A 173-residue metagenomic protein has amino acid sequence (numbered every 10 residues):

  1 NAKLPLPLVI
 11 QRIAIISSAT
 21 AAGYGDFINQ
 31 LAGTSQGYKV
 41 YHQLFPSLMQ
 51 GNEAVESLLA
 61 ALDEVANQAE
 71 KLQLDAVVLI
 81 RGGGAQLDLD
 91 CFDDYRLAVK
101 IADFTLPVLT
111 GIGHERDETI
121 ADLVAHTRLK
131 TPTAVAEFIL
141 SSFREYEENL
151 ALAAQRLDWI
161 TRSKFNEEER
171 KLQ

Functional and structural regions predicted by a protein language model:
N1-P7: Extended, charged alpha/beta regions that create polyanion-binding interfaces
I10-Q173: Short glycine/threonine-rich loop/turn motifs
